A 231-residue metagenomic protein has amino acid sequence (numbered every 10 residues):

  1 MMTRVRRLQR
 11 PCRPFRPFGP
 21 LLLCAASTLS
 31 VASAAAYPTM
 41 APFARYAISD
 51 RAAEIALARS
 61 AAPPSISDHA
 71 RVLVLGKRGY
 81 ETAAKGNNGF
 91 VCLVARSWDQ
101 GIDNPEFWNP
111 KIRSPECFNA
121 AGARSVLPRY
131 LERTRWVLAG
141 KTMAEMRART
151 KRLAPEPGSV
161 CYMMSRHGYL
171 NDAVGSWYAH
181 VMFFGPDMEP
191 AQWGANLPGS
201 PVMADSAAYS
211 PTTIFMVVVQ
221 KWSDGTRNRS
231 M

Functional and structural regions predicted by a protein language model:
M1-F15: N-terminal secretory signal peptides that target proteins for export/translocation
R6, A32-S33, V94: N-terminal non-cleavable signal-anchor helices
R7-R10, G19, N87, I112: Disulfide-bonded cysteine motifs in exported proteins
G19-S30: Bacterial N-terminal signal peptides
L29-P38: Bacterial Sec-dependent signal peptides at the C-terminal "C-region" and cleavage site
Y37-M231: Primary mode marks residue(s) on the alpha4-beta5-alpha5 output face of response regulator receiver
